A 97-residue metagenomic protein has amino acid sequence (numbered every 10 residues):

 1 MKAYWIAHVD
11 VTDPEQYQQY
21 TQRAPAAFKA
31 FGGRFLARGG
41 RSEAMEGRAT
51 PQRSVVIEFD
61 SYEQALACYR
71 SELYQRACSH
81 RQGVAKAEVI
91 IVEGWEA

Functional and structural regions predicted by a protein language model:
M1-S54, D60-R70, E93-A97: Short S/T/G/P-rich N-terminal loop/turn motif that feeds into the first structured element of a domain
R53-V55, A87-E88: Generic beta-strand structural signal
Y62-I91: C-terminal structural segments of small proteins and small subunits
